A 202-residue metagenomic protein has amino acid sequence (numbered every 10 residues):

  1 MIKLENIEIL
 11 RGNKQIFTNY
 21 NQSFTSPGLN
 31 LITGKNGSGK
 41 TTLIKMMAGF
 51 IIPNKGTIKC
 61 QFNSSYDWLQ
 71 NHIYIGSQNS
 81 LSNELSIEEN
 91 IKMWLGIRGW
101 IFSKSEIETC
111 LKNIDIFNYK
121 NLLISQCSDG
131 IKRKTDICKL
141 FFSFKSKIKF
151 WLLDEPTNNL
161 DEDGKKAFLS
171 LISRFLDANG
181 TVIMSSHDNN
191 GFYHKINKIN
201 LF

Functional and structural regions predicted by a protein language model:
M1-S26: A short, flexible loop at the N-terminus of ABC-type nucleotide-binding domains that lies
N36, D154, L160-D161: ABC-family nucleotide-binding domains
A48: Helix-to-loop junction immediately C-terminal to a conserved catalytic motif
G56-Q70: Conserved ABC transporter NBD signature motif
Q78, N83-I101, E106: Q-loop/switch helix immediately C-terminal to the Walker
K104-Y119, F141: Conserved ABC ATPase "signature" region
K149-E155: Catalytic Walker B motif of ABC-type/P-loop ATPase nucleotide-binding domains
E155-P156, I172: Walker B catalytic motif
